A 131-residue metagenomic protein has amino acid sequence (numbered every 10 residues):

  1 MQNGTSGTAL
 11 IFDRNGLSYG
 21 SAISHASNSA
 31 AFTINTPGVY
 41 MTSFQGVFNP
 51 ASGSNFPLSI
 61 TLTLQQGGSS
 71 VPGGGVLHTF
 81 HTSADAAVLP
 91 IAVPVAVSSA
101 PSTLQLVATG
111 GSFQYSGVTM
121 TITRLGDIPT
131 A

Functional and structural regions predicted by a protein language model:
M1-A131: Extracellular jelly-roll beta-sandwich "head" domains, especially the C-terminal globular C1q domain
